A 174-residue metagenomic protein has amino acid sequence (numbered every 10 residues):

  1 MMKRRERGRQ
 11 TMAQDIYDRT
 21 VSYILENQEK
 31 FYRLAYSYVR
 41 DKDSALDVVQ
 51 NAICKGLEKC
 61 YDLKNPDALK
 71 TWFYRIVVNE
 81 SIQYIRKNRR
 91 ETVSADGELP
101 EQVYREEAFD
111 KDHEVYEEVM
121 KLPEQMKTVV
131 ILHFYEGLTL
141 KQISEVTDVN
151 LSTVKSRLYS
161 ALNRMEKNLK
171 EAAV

Functional and structural regions predicted by a protein language model:
R9-R33, K127: A short, charge-rich alpha-helical start-of-domain segment used by transcription regulators
Y23-K42, K59, V119, N168-E171: Amphipathic, Lys/Arg- and hydrophobic-enriched alpha-helical face
F31, A35, A45-G56, I76 (+3 more regions): Short, small-hydrophobic-rich alpha-helical interface motif
N51-A68, K87-R89, N168: Sigma70-family region 2
K64, R75-A95, S160: Arg/Lys-rich amphipathic alpha helix in sigma70-family domain 2
V78, I82, T147-E171: DNA-recognition helix of helix-turn-helix
Q83, R90-M120, T139: Internal acidic/polar
V129-H133: A short pre-motif secondary-structure segment
